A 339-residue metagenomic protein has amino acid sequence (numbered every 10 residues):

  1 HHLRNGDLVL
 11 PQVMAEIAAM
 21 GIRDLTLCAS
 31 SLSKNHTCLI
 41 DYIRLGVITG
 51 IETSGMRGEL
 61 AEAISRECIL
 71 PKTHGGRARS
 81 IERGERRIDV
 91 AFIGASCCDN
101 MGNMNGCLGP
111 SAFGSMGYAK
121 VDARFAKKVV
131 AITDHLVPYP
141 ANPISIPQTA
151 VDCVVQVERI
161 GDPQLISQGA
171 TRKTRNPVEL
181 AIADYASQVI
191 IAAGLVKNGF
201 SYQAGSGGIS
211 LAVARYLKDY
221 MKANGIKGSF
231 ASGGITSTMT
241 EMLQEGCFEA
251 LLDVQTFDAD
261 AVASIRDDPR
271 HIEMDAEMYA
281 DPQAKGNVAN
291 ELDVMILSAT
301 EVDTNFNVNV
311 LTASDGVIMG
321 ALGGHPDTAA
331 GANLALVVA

Functional and structural regions predicted by a protein language model:
H1-A339: Conserved alpha/beta enzyme-core scaffold
